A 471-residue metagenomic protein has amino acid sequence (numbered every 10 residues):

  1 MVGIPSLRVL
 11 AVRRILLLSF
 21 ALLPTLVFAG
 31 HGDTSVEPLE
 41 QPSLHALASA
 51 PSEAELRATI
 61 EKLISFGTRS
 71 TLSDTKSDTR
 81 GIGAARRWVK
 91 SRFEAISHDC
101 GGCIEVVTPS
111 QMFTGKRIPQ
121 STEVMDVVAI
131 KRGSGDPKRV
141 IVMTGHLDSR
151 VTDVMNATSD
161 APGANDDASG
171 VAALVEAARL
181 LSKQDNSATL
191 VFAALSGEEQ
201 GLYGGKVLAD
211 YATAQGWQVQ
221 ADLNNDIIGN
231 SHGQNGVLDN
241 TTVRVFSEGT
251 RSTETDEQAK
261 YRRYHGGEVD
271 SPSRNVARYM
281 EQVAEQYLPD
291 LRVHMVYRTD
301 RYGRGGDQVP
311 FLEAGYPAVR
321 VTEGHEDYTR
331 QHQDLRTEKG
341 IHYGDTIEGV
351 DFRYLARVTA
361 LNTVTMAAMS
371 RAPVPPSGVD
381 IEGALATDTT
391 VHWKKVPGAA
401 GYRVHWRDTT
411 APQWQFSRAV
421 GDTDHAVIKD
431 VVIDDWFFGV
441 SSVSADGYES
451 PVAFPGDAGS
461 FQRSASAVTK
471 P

Functional and structural regions predicted by a protein language model:
G32-R80, R330, E338-K339: N-terminal capping segment at the start of a domain
E55-R132: A non-catalytic alpha/beta surface segment that caps or lines the substrate-entry region of metallo-dependent hydrolase
I64, I228-F246, M295-P373: Active-site-adjacent mobile loop/cap segments within catalytic or ligand-binding domains
A129, M143-S149, D153-L202, N362: Alpha-helical metal-binding/catalytic segments enriched in His/Glu/Asp
L195-G306, A314, A318: Metal-dependent peptidase/peptidase-like ectodomains
T387-G398: Conserved aromatic anchor
I428-E449: Beta-strand-rich modules
A445-P471: Extracellular fibronectin type III
